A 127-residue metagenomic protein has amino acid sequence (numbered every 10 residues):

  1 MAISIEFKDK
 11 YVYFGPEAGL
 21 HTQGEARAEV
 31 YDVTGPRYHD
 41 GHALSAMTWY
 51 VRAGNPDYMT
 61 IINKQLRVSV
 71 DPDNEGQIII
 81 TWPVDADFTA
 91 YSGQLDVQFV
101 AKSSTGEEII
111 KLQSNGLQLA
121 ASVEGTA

Functional and structural regions predicted by a protein language model:
M1-T126: N-terminal assembly/attachment segments of tailed bacteriophage virion structural proteins
